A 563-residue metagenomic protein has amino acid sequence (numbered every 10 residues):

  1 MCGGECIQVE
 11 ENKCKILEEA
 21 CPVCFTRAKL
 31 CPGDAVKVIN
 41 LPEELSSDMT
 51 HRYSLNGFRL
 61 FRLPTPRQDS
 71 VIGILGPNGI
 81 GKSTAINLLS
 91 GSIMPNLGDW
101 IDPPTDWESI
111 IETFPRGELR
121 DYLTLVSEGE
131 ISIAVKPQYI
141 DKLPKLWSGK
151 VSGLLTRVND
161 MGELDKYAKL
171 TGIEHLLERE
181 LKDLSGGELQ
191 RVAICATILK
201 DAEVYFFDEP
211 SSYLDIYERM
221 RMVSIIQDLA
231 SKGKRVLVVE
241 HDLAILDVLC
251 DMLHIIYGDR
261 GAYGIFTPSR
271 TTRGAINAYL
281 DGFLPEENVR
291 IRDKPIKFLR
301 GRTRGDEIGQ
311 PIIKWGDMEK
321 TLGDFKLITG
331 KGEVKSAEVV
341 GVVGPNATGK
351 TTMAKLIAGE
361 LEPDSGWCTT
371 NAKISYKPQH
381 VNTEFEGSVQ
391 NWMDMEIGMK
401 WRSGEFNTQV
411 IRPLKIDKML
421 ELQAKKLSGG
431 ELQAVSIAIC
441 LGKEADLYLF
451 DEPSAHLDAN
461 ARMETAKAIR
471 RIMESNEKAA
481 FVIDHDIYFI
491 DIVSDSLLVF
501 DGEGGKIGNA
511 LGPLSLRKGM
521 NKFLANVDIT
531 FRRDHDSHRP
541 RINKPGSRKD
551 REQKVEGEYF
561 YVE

Functional and structural regions predicted by a protein language model:
M1-K15, T26-P42: Iron-sulfur cluster-binding cysteine motifs and their immediate structural context in ferredoxin-like electron-transfer
T50-L55, F61, W100-G186, T321 (+5 more regions): ABC-family P-loop ATPase nucleotide-binding domains
R67-P77, S83-D160, D242-M252, I256-T271 (+3 more regions): ABC ATPase nucleotide-binding domain signature region
I72-L75, F266-G332, S336, N509-E563: ABC ATPase nucleotide-binding domains
A85, A193-C195, S436-I437, T465: Hydrophobic anchor residue at the start of the ABC signature
I198-E203, L441-D446: A short, proline-enriched helix->beta-strand linker immediately N-terminal to the Walker B motif in ABC-type P-loop
E209-P210, E452-P453, N460: Walker B catalytic motif
R219-K232, R462-N476: Helical segment within the ABC ATPase nucleotide-binding domain
